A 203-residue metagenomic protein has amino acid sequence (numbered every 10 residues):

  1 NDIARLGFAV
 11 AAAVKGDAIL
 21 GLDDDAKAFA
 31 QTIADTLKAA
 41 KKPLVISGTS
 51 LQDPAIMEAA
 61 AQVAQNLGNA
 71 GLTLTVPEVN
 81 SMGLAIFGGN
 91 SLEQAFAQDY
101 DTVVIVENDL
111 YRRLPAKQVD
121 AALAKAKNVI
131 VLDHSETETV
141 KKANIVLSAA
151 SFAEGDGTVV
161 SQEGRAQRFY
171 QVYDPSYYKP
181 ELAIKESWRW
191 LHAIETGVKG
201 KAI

Functional and structural regions predicted by a protein language model:
N1-I203: Non-catalytic alpha/beta scaffold blocks inside enzyme catalytic domains
